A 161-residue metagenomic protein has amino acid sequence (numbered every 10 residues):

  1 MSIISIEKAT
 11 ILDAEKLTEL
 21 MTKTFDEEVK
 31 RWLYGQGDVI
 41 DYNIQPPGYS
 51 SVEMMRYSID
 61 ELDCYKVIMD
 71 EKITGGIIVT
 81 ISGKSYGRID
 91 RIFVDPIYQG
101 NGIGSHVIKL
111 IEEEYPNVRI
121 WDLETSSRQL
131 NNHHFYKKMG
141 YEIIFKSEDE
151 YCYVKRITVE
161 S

Functional and structural regions predicted by a protein language model:
M1-E15, E19, V159-S161: Conserved N-terminal entry element of GNAT/NAT acetyltransferase domains
F25-M54: Conserved GNAT-fold acetyl-CoA-binding loop/helix
K66, K72-I81, R88, F93: Conserved beta-strand in the GNAT
I81-I92, Q99, N117, D149-Y151: A conserved beta-turn-beta hairpin within the catalytic core of GNAT-like acetyltransferases that forms part
V94, G100-E113, H134, K138: Conserved acetyl-CoA-binding loop-helix of GNAT-fold acetyltransferases
I108, Q129-N132, D149-V154: Short glycine/proline-centered loop/turn elements that form peptide/ligand docking sites
E114-S127: Conserved GNAT acetyl-CoA-binding A-motif
P116, K137-S147: Conserved acetyl-CoA-binding loop of GNAT-fold acetyltransferases
